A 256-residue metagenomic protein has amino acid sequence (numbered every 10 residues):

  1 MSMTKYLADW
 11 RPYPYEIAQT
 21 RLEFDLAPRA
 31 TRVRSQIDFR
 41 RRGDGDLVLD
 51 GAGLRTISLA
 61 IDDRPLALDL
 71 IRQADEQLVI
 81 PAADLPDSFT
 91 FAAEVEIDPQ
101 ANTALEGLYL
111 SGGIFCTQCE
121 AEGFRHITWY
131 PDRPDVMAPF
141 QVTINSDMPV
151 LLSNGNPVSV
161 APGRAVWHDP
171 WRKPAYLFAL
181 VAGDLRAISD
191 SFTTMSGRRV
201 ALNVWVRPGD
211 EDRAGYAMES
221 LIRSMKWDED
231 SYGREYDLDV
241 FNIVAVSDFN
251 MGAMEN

Functional and structural regions predicted by a protein language model:
M1-R32, Y109-I114: N-terminal, polar/Ser/Thr-rich
T4-R11, L85, E94-Q141, G183-F192: Glycine/proline-rich low-complexity spacer/linker segments in large multi-domain proteins
I17-E23, D75-P81, F124-W129, S153-G155: Short structured motifs
Q19-R21, A30-Q36, D44-D46, Q77 (+3 more regions): Intrinsic-disorder/low-complexity, polar/charged segments enriched in Ser/Thr/Lys/Arg/Asp/Glu/Gln
F24-P28, I37-G43, V95-P99, S146-M148: Beta-strand elements of well-folded, non-transmembrane domains
R34-R55, T128-R133, M137-D147: Surface-exposed beta-strand/loop patches in extracellular or lumenal glycoproteins
D44-D46, G51-S111, D132: A surface-exposed beta-strand-loop module
E120-E122, Y130-N256: Hydrophobic helix-coil surface modules that form long, contiguous segments used for peptide/substrate interaction
